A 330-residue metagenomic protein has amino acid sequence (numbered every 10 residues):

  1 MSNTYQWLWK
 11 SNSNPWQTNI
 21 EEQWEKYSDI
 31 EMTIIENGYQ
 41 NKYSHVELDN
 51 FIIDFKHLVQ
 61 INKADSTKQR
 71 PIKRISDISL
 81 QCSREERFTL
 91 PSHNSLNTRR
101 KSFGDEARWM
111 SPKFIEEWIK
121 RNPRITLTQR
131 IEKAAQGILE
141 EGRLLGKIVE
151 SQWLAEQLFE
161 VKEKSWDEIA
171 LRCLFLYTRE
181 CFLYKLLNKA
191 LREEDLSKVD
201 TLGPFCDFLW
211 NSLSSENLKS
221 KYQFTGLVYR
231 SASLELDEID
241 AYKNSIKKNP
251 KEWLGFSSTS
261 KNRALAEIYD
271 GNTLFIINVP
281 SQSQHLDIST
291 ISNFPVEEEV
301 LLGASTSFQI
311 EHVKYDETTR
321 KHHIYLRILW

Functional and structural regions predicted by a protein language model:
M1-Q136: Eukaryote-biased intrinsically disordered, low-complexity acidic regions enriched in Ser/Thr/Pro
S2-T4, E22, I30, N41-Y43 (+10 more regions): Eukaryote-biased feature marking scaffold/signaling PDZ-domain proteins and nuclear chromatin regulators
W7-W9, L58-Q60, Y229, N262 (+2 more regions): Structural signal for hydrophobic/aromatic residues that build the beta-strand cores of folded beta-sheet domains
Q69, E238, L286, T319-R320: Intrinsically disordered, low-complexity acidic/polar segments
K133-T290: Internal glycine-rich, Lys/Arg-flanked active-site/core loops of soluble domains
Q282-A304: Flexible, small-/acidic-enriched active-site or ligand-binding loops
T318-W330: Short solvent-exposed strand/turn elements
